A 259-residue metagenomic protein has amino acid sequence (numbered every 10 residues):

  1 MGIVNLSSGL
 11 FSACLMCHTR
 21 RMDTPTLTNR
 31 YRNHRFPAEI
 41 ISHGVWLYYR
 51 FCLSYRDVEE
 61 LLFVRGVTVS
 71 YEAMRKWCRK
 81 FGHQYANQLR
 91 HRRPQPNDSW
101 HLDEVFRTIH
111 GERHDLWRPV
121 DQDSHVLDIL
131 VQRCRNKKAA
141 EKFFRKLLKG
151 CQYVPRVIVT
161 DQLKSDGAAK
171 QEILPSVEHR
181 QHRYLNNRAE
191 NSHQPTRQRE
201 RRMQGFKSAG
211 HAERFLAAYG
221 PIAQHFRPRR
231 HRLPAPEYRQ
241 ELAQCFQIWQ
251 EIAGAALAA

Functional and structural regions predicted by a protein language model:
M1-T108, R113, K137-K138, K142-A259: Charged, often Cys/His-bearing segments associated with DNA-binding zinc-finger transcription factors
L116-R135, F143: A short, conserved beta-strand element enriched in hydrophobic/aromatic residues
